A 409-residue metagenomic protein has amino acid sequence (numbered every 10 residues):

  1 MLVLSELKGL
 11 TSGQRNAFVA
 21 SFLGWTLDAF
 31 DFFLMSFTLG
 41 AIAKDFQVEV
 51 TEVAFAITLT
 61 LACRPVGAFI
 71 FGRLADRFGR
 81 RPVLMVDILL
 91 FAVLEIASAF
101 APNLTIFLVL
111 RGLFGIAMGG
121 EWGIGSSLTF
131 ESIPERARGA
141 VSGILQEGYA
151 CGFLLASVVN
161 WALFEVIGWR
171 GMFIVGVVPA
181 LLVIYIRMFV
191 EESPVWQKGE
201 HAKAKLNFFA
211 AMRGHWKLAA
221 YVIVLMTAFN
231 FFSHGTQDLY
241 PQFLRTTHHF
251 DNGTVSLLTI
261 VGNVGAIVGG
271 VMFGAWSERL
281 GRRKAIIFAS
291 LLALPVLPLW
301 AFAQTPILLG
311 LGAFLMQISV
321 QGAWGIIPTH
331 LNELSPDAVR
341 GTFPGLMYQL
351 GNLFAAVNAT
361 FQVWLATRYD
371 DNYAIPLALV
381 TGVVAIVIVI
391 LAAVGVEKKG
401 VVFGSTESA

Functional and structural regions predicted by a protein language model:
M1-F30: Cytosolic juxtamembrane N-terminal segment immediately preceding the first transmembrane helix of multi-pass
M35-S36, W216-I267, A355-A359: Extracytoplasmic gate region of multi-pass secondary transporters
S36-V66, G253: Extracellular/periplasmic helix-loop-helix junction of adjacent transmembrane segments in MFS-like secondary
Q47, G79, F100-I106, P134 (+2 more regions): Helix-breaking motifs and short loop linkers at transmembrane-helix boundaries and internal kinks in secondary membrane
V66-P102, L280: Conserved MFS/SLC helix-loop-helix module at the cytosolic interface between two early adjacent transmembrane helices
L110-E147: Cytoplasmic helix-loop-helix junction between adjacent transmembrane helices in 12-TM secondary transporters
L145-R187: Helix-loop-helix hairpin linking two adjacent transmembrane segments in secondary transporters
S277-I327: C-terminal transmembrane helical hairpin of 12-TM major facilitator-type secondary transporters
